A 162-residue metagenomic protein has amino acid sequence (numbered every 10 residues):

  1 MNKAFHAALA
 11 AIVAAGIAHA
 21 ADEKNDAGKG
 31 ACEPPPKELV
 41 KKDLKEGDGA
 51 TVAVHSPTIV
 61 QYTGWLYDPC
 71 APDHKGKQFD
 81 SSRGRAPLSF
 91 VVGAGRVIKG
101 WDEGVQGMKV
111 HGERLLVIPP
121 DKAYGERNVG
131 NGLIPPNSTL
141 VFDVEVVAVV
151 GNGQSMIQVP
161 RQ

Functional and structural regions predicted by a protein language model:
N2-Q162: Cross-family detector of peptidyl-prolyl cis-trans isomerase
